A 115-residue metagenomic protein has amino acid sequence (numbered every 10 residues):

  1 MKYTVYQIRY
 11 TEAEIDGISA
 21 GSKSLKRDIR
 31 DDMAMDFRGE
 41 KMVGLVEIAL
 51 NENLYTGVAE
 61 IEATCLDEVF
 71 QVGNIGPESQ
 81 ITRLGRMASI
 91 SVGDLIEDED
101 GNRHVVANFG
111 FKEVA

Functional and structural regions predicted by a protein language model:
M1-G39: N-terminal intrinsically disordered, low-complexity, charge/repeat-rich segments that act as generic
T4-Q7, T11, R38, T56 (+3 more regions): Compositionally biased, intrinsically disordered low-complexity regions enriched in proline and serine
I8-T11, I15, M42, E60 (+3 more regions): Short linear sequence elements within intrinsically disordered, low-complexity coil regions
G17-S19, R83, G110: General "foldedness" signal
D36-L95: Short, conserved turn/kink motifs that form compact alpha/beta structural patches or helix kinks used as
G85-A115: Short, compact, well-ordered microdomains
